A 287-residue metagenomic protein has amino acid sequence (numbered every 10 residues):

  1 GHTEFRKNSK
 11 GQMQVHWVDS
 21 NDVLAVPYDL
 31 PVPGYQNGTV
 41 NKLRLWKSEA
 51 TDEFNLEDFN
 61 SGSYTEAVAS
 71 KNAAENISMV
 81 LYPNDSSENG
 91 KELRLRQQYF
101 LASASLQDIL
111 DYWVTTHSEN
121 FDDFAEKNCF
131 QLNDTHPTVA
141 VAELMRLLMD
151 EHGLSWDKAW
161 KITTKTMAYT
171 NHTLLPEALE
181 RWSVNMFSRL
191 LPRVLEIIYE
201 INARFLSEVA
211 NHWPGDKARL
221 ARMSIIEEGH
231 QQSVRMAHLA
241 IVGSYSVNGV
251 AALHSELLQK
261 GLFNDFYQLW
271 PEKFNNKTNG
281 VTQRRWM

Functional and structural regions predicted by a protein language model:
G1-M287: A conserved ligand/cofactor-binding region detector
